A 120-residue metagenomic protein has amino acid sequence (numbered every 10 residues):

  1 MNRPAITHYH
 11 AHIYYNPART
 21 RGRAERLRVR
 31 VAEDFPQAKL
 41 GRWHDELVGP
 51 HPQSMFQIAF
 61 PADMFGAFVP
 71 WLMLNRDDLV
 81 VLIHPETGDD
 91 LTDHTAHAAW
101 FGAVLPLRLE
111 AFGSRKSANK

Functional and structural regions predicted by a protein language model:
M1-K120: Long, contiguous binding/interaction regions
